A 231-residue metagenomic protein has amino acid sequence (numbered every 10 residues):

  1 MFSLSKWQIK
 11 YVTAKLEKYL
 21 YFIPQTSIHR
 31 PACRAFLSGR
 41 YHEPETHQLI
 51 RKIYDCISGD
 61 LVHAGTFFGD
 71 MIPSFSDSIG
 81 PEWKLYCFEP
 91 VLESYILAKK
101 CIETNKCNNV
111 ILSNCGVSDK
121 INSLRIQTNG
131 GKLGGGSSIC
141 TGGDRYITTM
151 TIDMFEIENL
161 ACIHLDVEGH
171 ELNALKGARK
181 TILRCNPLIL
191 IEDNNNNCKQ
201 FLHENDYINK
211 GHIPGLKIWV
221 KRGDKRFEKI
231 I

Functional and structural regions predicted by a protein language model:
M1-C101, N105-N108, E156-I157, N196 (+2 more regions): S-adenosyl-L-methionine
A35-V62, I111, K120-R125, G136-C185 (+1 more regions): Short internal loop-to-helix segment that lines adenine-nucleotide cofactor pockets
P81-W83, R184-L188: A short helix->loop->beta-strand "cap" motif at the edges of active sites that frequently abuts
K100, T104-G131: Core alpha/beta nucleotide-donor-binding catalytic domains of modification enzymes
G131-I139, G211, I230: A polyampholytic, Gly/Pro-enriched intrinsically disordered region
I191-D193: A cross-domain feature marking catalytic cores of carbohydrate-active enzymes and several ubiquitous metabolic/repair
Q200-G211: A SAM-dependent methyltransferase catalytic signature shared across enzymes that methylate proteins
